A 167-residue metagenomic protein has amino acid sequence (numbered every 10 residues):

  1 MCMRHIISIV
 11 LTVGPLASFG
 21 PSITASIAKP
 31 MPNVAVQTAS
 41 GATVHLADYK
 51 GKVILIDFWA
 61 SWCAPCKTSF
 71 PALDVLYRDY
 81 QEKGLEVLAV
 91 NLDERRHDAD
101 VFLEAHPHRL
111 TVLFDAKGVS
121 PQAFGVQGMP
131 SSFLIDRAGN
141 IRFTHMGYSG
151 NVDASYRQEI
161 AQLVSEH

Functional and structural regions predicted by a protein language model:
M1-I6: Positively charged n-region of N-terminal signal peptides that target proteins for export
S8-S18: Bacterial N-terminal signal peptides
P21-A47: N-terminal "domain-start" segment that seeds a small globular fold
A47-C63: Short active-site neighborhood of thiol/selenol oxidoreductases, capturing the structured segment around
L55-D57, V87-A89, F133-L134: Hydrophobic beta-strand core positions in alpha/beta domains
F58-V75: Conserved redox-active cysteine motifs that mediate thiol-disulfide chemistry, especially di-cysteine Cys-X(1-2)-Cys
L85-R96, H108-K117: Thiol-based oxidoreductase modules, predominantly thioredoxin-like and allied folds used for disulfide exchange
V101-R109, A116-A161: Thiol/disulfide oxidoreductase modules built on the thioredoxin-like
